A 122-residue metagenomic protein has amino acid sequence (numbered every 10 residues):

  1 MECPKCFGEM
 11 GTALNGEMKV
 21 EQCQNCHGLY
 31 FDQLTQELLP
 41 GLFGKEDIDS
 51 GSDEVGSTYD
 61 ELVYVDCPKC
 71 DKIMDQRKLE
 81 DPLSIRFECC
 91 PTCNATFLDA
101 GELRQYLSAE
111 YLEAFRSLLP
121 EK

Functional and structural regions predicted by a protein language model:
C3-C6, C23-C26, C67-C70, C90: Short cysteine-rich clusters marking metal-coordination/redox-active sites
E9-G16, V20, E54-S57: ER-lumen resident redox/N-glycosylation machinery signature
M10-G11, F31, D75, L98: Short functional micro-motifs and their immediate structural scaffolds
E17-E21, R86-C89: Short, surface-exposed beta-strand/loop micro-motifs that present aromatic residues
L29-F31, Q36, T96-L98, L103: Short, structured motif recognition centered on aromatic/hydrophobic residues
T35-T58, Q105-K122: Short, intrinsically disordered terminal segments enriched in charged and Pro/Gly residues
S50-T96: Short, solvent-exposed interaction modules
